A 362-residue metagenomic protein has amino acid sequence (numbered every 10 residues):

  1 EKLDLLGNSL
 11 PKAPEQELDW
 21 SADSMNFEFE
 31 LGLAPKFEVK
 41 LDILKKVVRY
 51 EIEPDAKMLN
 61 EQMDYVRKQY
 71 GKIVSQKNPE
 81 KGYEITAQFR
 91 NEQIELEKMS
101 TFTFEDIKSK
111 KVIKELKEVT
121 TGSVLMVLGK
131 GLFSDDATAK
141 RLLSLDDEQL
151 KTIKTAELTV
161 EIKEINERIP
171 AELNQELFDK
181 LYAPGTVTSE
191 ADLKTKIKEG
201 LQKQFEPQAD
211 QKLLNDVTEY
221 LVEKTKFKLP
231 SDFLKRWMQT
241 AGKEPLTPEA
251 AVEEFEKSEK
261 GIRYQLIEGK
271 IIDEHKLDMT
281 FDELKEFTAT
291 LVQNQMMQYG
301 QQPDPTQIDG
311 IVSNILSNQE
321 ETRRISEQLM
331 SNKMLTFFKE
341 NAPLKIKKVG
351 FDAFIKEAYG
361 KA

Functional and structural regions predicted by a protein language model:
E1, G71, N91-Q93, E118-T120 (+2 more regions): Extended, charged alpha-helical "arm"/coiled-coil substrate-binding scaffolds, typified by the C-terminal helical
E1-F37, E357: Extended, domain-scale alpha-helical bundle/helix-rich regions
E17-S21, Q76-K81, K117-E118, E148-T152: Replace "in large, NTP-powered and nucleic-acid-processing enzymes" with "in large, NTP-powered factors and other
M25, Y83-I85, L125, A156: Hydrophobic core residues within well-ordered beta-strands of beta-rich domains
L33-G71: Internal alpha/beta scaffold segment
L41-I43, S75-K81, K212-L213: Short coil/turn segments at secondary-structure boundaries
Q62-T120, L128-G129, D135-L143, K285: Core FKBP-type peptidyl-prolyl cis-trans isomerase
